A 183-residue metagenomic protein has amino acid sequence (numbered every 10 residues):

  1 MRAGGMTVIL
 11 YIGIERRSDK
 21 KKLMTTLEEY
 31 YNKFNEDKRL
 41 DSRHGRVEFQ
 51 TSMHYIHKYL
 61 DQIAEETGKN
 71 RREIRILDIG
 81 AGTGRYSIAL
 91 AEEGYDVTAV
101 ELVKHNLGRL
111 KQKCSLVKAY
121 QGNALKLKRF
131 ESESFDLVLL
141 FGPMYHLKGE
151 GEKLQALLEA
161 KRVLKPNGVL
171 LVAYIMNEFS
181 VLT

Functional and structural regions predicted by a protein language model:
K21-G68, R85: Conserved class I S-adenosyl-L-methionine
E73-G80: Conserved class I S-adenosyl-L-methionine
R75, D96, K118, S134-D136: Structural signature of beta-strand start/N-cap positions in the alpha/beta core of ABC transporter nucleotide-binding
G84-K126: Class I SAM-dependent methyltransferase SAM/SAH-binding core
K128-V138: A short acidic, Gly/Pro-enriched loop at the edge of an enzyme's catalytic core that lines a small-molecule cofactor
L137-G151: A short SAM/SAH-binding and catalytic strip from SAM-dependent methyltransferases
L154-P166: A short glycine-rich, Lys/Arg-flanked "PGG" loop and its adjoining helix->strand segment in the class I
L171-T183: Conserved class I S-adenosyl-L-methionine
